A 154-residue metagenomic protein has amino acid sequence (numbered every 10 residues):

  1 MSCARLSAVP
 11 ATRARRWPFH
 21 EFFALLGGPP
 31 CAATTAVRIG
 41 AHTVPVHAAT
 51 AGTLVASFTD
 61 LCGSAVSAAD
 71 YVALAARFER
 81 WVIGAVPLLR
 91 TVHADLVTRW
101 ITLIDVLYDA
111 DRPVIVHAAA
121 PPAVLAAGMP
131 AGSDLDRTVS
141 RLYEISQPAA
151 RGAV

Functional and structural regions predicted by a protein language model:
M1-H47: Interdomain motor-coupling "hinge/lid" segment immediately C-terminal to the ATP-binding subdomain of NTP-driven enzymes
M1-P10, A14, V55-A56, Y71 (+5 more regions): Broad hydrophobic/π-residue packing in well-ordered secondary structure
S2, S7, S57, S64-S67 (+3 more regions): Generic serine detector
A14-W17, A69, R137: Generic recognition of short, well-ordered alpha-helical interface segments
A36-V106: Conserved helicase/translocase motor-coupling segment
E79-V154: Terminal-proximal interaction/regulatory segments of ATP-powered molecular machines
